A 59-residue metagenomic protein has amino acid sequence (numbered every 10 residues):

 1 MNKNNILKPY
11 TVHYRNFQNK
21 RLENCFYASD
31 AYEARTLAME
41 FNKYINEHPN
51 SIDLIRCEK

Functional and structural regions predicted by a protein language model:
N2-L22: Short aromatic-glycine-(Arg/Gly/Cys) micro-motifs in beta-strand/loop hairpins
K3, Q18, E33-R35, N50: Terminal low-complexity, poorly structured segments
L7, T11, E33-F41: Basic/aromatic-rich interaction segments and small domains that mediate binding to polyanionic partners
R15, S29, I55-E58: A structural detector for beta-sheet-dominated domains
R15-Q18, Y27, N42: Compositionally biased, low-structure terminal segments
K20-E33: A short, exposed loop/beta-hairpin motif centered on an aromatic-Gly-Thr core
L22, T36, Y44: Short acidic, gly/pro-rich beta-turn/loop elements at beta-sheet edges and active-site/ligand-binding grooves
M39-K59: Short, mixed-charge low-complexity intrinsically disordered segments
